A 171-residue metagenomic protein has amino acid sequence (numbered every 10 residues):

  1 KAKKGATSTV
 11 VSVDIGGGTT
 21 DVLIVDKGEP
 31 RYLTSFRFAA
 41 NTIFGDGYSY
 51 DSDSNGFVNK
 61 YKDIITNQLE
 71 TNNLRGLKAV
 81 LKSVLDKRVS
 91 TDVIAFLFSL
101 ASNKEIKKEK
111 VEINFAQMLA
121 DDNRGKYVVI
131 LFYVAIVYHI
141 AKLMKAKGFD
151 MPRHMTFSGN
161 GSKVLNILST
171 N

Functional and structural regions predicted by a protein language model:
K1-S12, S162: Nucleotide/phosphate-binding catalytic cleft detector across ATP-hydrolyzing and phosphate-transferring enzymes
A6, G18, M151: Short loop/turn elements that form and flank the Walker-type P-loop nucleotide-binding site in RecA-like NTPase cores
T9-D26: Conserved catalytic-core segments centered on acid/base and nucleophilic motifs
I24-S169: Phosphate-binding glycine-rich/basic clefts of nucleotide- and phosphate-handling proteins, predominantly
